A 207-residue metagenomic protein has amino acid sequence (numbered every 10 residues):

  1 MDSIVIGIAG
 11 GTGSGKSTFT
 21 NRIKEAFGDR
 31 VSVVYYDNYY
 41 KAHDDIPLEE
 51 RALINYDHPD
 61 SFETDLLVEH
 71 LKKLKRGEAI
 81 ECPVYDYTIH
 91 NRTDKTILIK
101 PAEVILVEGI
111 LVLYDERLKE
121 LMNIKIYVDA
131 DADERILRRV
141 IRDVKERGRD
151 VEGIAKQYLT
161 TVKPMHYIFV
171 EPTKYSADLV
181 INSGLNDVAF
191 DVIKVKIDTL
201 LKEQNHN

Functional and structural regions predicted by a protein language model:
V5-G7: Short hydrophobic/aromatic beta-strand immediately N-terminal to the Walker A/P-loop
G11: P-loop (Walker A) phosphate-binding loop of NTP-binding proteins
K16: Conserved lysine of the Walker
F19: Hydrophobic positions on the alpha1 helix immediately C-terminal to the Walker A/P-loop
E25-V33: Post-Walker A helix-loop "phosphate-sensing" segment adjacent to the P-loop in P-loop NTPases
S32, K41, D45-I89: Conserved nucleotide-sensing/catalytic segment adjacent to the nucleotide-binding pocket in NTP-handling enzymes
T93-R147: ATP-dependent NMP and nucleoside kinases share a basic, alpha-helical "lid"
K100-P101, V144, K163-N207: NTP-dependent small-molecule kinase module
